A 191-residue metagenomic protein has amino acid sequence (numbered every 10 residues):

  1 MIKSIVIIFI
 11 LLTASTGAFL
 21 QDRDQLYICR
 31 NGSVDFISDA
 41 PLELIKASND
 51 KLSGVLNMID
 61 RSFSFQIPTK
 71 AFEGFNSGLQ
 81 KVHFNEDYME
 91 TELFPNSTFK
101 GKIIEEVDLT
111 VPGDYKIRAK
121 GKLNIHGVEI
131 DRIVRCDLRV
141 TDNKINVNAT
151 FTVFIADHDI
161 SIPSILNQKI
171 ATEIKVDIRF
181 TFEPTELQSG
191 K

Functional and structural regions predicted by a protein language model:
S4-A14: Sec-dependent N-terminal signal peptides
F19-K191: Low-complexity, acidic/polar, glycine-enriched regions of mature
